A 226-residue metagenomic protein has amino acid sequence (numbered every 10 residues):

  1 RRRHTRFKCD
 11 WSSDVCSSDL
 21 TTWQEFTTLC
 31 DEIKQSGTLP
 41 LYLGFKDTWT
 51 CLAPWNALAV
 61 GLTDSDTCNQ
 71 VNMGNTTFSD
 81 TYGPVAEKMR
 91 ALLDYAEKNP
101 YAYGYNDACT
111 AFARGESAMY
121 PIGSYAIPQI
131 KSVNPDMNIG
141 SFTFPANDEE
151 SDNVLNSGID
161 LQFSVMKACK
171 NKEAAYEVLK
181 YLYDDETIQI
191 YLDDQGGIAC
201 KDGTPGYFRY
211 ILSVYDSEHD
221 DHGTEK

Functional and structural regions predicted by a protein language model:
R1-W11, V15: Single conserved hydrophobic/aromatic residue that forms the stacking wall/gate of nucleotide- or nucleobase-binding
T21-T28, P100-R114: Short helix-initiation/N-cap motifs at beta->coil->alpha
T27-G74, S117: Extracytoplasmic/periplasmic solute-binding protein
C30-E32, N72-Y101: Glycine-centered hinge/linker elements that transmit conformational signals in sensory and ligand-binding systems
Y42, A118-G123, G140-F142: Paired acidic/hydrophobic, glycine-rich loop segments that form the ligand-binding mouth/hinge of periplasmic-binding
L62-P84, S132-V133, A146-V154, Y215-D216: Short, solvent-exposed loop/beta-turn-alpha elements that line the ligand-binding surface or hinge of extracytoplasmic
S132-I198: Extracytoplasmic/periplasmic substrate-recognition and gating elements
P135, F142, L192-K226: Long, aromatic- and glycine/proline-rich binding clefts that accommodate carbohydrate-like moieties
